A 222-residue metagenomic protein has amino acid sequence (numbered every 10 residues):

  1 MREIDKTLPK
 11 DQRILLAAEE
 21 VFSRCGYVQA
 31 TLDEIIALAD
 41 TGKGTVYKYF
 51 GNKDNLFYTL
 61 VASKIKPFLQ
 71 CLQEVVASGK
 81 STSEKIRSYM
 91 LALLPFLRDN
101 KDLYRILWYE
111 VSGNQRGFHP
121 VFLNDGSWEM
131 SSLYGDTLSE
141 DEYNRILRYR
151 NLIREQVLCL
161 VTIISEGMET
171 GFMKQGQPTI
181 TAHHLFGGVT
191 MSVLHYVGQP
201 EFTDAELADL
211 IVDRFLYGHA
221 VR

Functional and structural regions predicted by a protein language model:
M1, P95, L158-T170, K174 (+1 more regions): C-terminal peripheral helix-coil segments that are non-catalytic and often amphipathic
M1-C25, Q29-T41, N55: Basic, helix-initiating cap at the start of DNA-binding domains
K10-A18, I35, L60-F68, L72 (+1 more regions): Generic hydrophobic, amphipathic alpha-helix propensity
D40-F50: Short hydrophobic/aromatic patch on the recognition helix
F57, V61, I65, I86 (+4 more regions): Amphipathic, non-transmembrane alpha-helical scaffold segments
T59, E74-L103, A182-L185: Hydrophobic alpha-helical connector segments
R105-L107, G176: Short, hydrophobic secondary-structure boundary micro-motifs
G117-E169, T179-H183: Amphipathic alpha-helical packing segments from all-alpha helical-bundle domains
